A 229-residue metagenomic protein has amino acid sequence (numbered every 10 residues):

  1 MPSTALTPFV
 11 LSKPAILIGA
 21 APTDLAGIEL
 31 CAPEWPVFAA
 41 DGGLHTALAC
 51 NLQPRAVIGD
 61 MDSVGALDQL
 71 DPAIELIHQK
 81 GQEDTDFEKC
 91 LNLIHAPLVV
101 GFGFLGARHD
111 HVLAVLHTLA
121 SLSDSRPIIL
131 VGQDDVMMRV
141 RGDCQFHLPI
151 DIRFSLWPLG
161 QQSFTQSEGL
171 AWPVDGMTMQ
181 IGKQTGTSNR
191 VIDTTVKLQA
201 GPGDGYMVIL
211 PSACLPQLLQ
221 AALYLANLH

Functional and structural regions predicted by a protein language model:
M1-P22: N-terminal nucleotide-binding beta1-loop-alpha1 segment
P8, C31-P33, G42-R126, V131-Q133: Acidic/Gly/His-enriched mid-domain segments of enzyme catalytic cores or analogous surface patches that mediate
A15-G19, P36-D41, P54-M61, V208-I209: Short, hydrophobic beta-strand segments that form beta-sheet elements in well-ordered domains
I18-P22, F104-G106, Q133, L210-S212: Structural motif
D24-I28, T46, P216-Q217: Short N-terminal binding/cap micro-motifs at the start of the first secondary-structure element
G27-E29, H111-V115, V140-D143, S167-G169: A short secondary-structure junction signal
A120, D124-P149, F154: Class I SAM-dependent methyltransferase SAM-binding "motif I" and its flanking Rossmann-like core
V140-H229: Long, charged alpha-helical interface segments
